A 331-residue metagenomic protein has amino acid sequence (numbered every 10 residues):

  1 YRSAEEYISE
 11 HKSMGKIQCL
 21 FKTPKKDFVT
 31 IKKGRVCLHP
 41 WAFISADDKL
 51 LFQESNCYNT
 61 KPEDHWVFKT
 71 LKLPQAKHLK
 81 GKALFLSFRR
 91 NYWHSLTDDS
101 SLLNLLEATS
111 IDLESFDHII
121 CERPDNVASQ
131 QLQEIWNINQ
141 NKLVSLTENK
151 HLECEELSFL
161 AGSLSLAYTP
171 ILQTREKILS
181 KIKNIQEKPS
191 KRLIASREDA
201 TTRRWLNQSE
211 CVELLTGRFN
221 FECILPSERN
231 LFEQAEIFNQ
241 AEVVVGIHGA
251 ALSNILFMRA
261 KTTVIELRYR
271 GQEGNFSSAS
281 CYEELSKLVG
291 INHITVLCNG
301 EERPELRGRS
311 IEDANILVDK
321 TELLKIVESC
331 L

Functional and structural regions predicted by a protein language model:
Y1-L331: The feature primarily captures lumenal catalytic ectodomains of type II secretory-pathway glycosyltransferases
